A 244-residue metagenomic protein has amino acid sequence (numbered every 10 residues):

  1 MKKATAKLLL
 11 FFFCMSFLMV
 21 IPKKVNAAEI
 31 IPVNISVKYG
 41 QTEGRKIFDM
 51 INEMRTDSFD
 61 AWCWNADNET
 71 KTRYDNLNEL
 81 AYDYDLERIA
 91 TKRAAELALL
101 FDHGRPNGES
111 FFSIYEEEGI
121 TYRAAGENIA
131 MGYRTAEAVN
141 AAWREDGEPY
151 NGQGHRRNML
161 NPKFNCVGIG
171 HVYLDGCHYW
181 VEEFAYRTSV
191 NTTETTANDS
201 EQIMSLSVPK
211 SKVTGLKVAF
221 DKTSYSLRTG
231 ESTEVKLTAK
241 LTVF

Functional and structural regions predicted by a protein language model:
M1-L9: Bacterial N-terminal signal peptides that target proteins for export
L9-V20: Bacterial N-terminal signal peptides
L18-E29: Sec-dependent signal peptide cleavage junction
A28-E118, R156, P162-V167: Short, well-ordered surface patches within globular domains
K92-E96, D102, G108-V190: A well-ordered secondary-structure block
I203-K217: Proline/serine/threonine-rich low-complexity linkers at boundaries of modular beta-sandwich domains
F220-T223: Surface-exposed, proline-enriched loop/turn segments that connect beta strands in immunoglobulin-like
Y225-S232: Short, solvent-exposed loop/linker segments at the N-terminal edge of repeated beta-sheet extracellular domains
